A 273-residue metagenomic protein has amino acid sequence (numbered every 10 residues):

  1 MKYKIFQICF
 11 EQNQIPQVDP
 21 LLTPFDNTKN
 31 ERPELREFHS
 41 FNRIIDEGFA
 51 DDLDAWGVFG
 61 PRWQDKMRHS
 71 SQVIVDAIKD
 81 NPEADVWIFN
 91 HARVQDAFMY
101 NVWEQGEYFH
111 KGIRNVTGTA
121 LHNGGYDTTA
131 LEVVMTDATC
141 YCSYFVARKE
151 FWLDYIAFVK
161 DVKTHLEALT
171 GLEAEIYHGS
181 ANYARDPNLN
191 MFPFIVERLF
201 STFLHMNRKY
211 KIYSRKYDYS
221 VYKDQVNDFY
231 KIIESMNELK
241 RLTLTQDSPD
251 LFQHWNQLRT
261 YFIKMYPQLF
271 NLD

Functional and structural regions predicted by a protein language model:
M1-D273: ER/Golgi luminal nucleotide-sugar-dependent glycosyltransferases, focusing on the catalytic module
